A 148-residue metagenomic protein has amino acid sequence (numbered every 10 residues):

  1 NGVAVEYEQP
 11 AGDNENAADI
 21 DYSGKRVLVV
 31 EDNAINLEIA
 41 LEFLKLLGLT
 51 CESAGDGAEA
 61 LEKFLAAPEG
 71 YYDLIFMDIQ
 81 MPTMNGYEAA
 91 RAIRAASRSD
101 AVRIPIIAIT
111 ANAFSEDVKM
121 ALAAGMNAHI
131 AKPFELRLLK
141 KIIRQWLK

Functional and structural regions predicted by a protein language model:
N1-E15, L47, R137-K148: C-terminal catalytic ATP-binding subdomain
D32, S53-L65, G86-A89: Helix N-cap/capping motif at the beta->alpha junctions
E38-L46: Charged docking surfaces used in two-component/phosphorelay signaling
G70-F76: Active-site beta3 strand of CheY-like receiver
D78, T110: Active-site residues of response regulator receiver
M81-M84, M126: Receiver (REC) domain active-site loop signature in two-component systems and cognate sites in sensor histidine kinases
E88, V102, A113-A128, K141: Alpha4 helix (beta4-alpha4-beta5 surface) of REC/receiver domains from two-component response regulators
K132: A Lys-centered signature of the CheY-like receiver
